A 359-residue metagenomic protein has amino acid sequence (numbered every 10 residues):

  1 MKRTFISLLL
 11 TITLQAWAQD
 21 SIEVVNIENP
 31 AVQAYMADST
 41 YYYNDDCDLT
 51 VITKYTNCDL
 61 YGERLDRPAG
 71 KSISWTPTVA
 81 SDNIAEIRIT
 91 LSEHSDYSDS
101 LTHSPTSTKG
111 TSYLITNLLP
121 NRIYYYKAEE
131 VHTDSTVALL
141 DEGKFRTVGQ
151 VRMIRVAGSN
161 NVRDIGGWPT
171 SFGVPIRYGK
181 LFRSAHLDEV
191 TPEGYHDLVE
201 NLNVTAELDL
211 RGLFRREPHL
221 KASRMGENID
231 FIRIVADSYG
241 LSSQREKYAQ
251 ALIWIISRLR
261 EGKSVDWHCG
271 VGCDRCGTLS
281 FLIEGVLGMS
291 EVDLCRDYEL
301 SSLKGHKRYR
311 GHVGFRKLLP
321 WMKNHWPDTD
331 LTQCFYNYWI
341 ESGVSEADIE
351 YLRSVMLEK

Functional and structural regions predicted by a protein language model:
M1-T4: Positively charged n-region of N-terminal signal peptides that target proteins for export
L8-L9, F281: A periodicity- and composition-biased signal for non-globular, repetitive helical segments
L9-A18: Hydrophobic h-region of N-terminal signal peptides that target proteins for export in Gram-negative bacteria
A18-D266, T278-K359: Cys-dependent protein tyrosine phosphatase-like superfamily
V271, R275-C276: Ser/Thr-glycine-rich phosphate-binding loops at phosphate-binding pockets of nucleotides, nucleotide cofactors
